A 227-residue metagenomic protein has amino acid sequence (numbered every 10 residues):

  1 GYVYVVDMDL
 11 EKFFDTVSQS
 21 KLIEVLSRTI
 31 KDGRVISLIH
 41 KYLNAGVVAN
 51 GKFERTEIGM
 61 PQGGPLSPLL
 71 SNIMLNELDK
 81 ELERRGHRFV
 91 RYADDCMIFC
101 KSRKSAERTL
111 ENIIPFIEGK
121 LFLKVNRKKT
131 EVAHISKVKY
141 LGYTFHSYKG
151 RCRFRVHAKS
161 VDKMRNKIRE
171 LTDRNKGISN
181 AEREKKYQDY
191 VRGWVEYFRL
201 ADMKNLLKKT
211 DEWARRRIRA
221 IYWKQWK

Functional and structural regions predicted by a protein language model:
G1-K137: Conserved polymerase palm-domain catalytic core
T16, K185, K208-E212: An alpha-helix initiation/capping motif
N44, K120-K186, Y190-R192: A conserved non-catalytic segment of reverse transcriptases and RNA-directed RNA polymerases corresponding to the late
T56-P61, D173-R174, Y197: Short hinge/gating elements
G86, L121, V125, F198-D202 (+1 more regions): Long, hydrophobic, amphipathic alpha-helical segments used as structural scaffolds
K204-K227: A terminal-accessory region detector
